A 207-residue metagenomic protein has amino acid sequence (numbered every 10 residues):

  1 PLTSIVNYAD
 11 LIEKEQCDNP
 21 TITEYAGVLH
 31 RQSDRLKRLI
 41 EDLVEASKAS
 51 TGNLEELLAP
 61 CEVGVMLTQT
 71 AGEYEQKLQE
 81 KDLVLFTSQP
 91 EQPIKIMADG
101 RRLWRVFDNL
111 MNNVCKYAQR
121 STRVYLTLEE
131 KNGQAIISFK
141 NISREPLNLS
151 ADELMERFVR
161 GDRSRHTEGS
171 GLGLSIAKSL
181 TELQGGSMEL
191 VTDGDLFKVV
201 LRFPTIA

Functional and structural regions predicted by a protein language model:
R31-L36: Short alpha-helical segment of the dimerization/phosphotransfer core of two-component systems
T51-E56, K95-A98: Conserved micro-motifs of the catalytic ATP-binding
L57-C61, Q79, V84-I94: Conserved catalytic submotifs in the C-terminal HATPase_c
L57-G72: A conserved beta-strand-to-alpha-helix junction within the catalytic ATP-binding
V114-C115: Short helix-loop "hinge" at the ATP-lid/N-box region of the Bergerat-fold HATPase_c
P146-F158: Short conserved segment of the HATPase_c
G185-G186: Conserved glycine-rich
